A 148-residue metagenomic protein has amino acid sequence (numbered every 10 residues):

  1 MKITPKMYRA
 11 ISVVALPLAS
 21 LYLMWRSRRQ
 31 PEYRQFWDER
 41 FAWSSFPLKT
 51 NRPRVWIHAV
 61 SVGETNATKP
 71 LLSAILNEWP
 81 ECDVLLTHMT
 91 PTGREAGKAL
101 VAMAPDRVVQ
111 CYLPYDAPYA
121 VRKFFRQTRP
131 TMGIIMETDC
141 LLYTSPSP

Functional and structural regions predicted by a protein language model:
K2-W37: A transmembrane-helix-recognition feature enriched in membrane-embedded lipid enzymes and envelope glyco-/phospholipid
M24-W79, L86-G97: N-terminal signal-anchor transmembrane helix
G63-P130, I135-L141: Membrane-embedded segments
Y143-P148: Conserved small/polar residues in nucleotide/adenosyl-binding loops
